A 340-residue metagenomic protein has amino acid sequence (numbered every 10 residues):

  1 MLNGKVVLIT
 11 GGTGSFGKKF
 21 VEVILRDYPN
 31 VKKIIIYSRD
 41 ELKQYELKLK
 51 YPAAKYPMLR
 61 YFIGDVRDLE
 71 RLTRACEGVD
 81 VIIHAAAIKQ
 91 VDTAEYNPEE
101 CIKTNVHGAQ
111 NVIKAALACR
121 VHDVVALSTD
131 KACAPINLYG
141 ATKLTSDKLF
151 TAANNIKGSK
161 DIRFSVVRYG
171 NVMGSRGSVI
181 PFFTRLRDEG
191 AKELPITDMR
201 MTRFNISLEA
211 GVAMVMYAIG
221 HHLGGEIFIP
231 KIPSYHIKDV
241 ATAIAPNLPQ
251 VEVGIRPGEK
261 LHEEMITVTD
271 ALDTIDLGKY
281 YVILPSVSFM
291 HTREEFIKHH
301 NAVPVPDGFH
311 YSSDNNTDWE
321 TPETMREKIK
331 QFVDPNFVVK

Functional and structural regions predicted by a protein language model:
M1-K5, A118, A152-K340: Strand-loop microenvironment adjacent to phosphate/nucleotide-handling motifs in alpha/beta enzyme folds
K5-R26: N-terminal Rossmann NAD(P)H-binding glycine-rich loop of SDR-like oxidoreductase domains
T10, C76-A85, A126: Rossmann-fold scaffold of SDR-type NAD(P)-dependent oxidoreductases
P29-K43: Conserved glycine-rich Rossmann-like NAD(P)H-binding loop of the short-chain dehydrogenase/reductase
S38, F62-I63, K103, E252: Conserved residues in the N-terminal Rossmann fold of short-chain dehydrogenase/reductase
R60-V81: Conserved Rossmann-fold cofactor-binding substructure of NAD(P)-dependent oxidoreductases
Y61, C101, V124, F164-V167: Hydrophobic/aromatic anchor residues within beta-strands of the central parallel beta-sheet of Rossmann-like
H84, I88-L144, K148, A152: Conserved Rossmann-fold NAD(P)-dependent oxidoreductase catalytic core, especially the SDR/UDP-sugar
